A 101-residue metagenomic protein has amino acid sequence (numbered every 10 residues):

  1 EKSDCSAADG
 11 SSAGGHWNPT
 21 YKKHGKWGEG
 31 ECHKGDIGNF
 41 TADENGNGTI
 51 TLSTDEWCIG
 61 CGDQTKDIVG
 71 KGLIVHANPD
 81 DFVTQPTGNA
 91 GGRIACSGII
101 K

Functional and structural regions predicted by a protein language model:
E1-K101: N-terminal leader/targeting pre-sequences
